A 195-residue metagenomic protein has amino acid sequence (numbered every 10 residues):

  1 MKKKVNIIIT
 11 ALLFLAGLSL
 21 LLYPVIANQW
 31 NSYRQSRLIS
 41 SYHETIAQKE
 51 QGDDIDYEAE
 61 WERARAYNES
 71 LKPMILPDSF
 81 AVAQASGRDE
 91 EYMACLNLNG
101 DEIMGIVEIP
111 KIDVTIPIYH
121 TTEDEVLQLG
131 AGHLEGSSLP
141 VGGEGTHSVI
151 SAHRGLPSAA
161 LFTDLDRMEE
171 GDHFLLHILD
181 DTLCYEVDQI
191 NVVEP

Functional and structural regions predicted by a protein language model:
K3-P195: Solvent-exposed, non-transmembrane regions of membrane-associated and secreted proteins
